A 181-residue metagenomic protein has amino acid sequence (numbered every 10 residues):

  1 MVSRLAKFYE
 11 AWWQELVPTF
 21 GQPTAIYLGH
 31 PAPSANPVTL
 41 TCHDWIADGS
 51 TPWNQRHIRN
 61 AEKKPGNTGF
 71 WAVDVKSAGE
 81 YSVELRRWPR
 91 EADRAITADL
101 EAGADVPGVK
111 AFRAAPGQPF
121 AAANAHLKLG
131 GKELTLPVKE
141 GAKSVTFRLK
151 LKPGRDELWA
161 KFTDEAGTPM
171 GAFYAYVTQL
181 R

Functional and structural regions predicted by a protein language model:
M1-E157, K161-R181: Long, internal low-complexity/basic segments
